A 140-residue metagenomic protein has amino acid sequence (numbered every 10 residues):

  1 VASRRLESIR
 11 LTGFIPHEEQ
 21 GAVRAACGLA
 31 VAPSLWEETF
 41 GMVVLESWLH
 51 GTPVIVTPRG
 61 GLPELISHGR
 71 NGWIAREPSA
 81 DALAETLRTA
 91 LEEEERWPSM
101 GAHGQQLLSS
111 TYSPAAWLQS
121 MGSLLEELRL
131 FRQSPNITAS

Functional and structural regions predicted by a protein language model:
V1-E18: Nucleotide-activated donor-binding/catalytic signature segment of Leloir-type glycosyltransferases, i.e., the conserved
F14-I15, V23-C27: Short alpha-helical donor nucleotide-sugar binding micro-motif in glycosyltransferases
G21, V44-L49, P63-E64, R70: Short alpha-helical segment that forms part of, or immediately flanks, the ligand-binding pocket in carbohydrate-active
A30-A32: A short hydrophobic beta-strand element within the catalytic core of glycosyltransferases that build diverse glycans
P53-V56: Short hydrophobic beta-strand element within catalytic cores of glycosyltransferases and related nucleotide-activated
H68-G69, W73-A80, T89-E95: Conserved acidic donor-binding segment of nucleotide-sugar-dependent glycosyltransferases
A82, T89, R96-S110, W117-S120: A short, well-ordered alpha-helix in the C-terminal region of glycosyltransferases
S110, P114-S140: C-terminal alpha-helical cap of glycosyltransferases
